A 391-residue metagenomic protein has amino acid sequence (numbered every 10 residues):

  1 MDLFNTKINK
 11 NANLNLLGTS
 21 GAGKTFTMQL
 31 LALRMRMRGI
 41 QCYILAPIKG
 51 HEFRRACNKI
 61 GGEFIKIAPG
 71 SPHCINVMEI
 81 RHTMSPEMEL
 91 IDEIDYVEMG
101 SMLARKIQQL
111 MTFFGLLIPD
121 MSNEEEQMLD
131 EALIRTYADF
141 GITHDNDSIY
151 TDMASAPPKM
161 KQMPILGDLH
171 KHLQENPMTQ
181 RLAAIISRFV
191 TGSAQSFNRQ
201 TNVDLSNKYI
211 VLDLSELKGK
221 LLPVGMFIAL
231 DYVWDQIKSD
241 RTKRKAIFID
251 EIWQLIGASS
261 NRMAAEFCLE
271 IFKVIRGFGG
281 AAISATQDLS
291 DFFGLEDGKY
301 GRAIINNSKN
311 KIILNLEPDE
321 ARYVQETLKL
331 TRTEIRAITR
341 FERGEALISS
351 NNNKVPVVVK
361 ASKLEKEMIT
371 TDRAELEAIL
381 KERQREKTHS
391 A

Functional and structural regions predicted by a protein language model:
M1-P69, A265: Glycine-rich phosphate-binding loop of nucleotide-binding enzymes
N5, G50, R54-E63, I67-S71 (+5 more regions): P-loop NTPase motor domains
T19-S20, F292-A391: C-terminal regions of RecA-like/P-loop NTPase motor modules
C42-I44, E63-I67, A281-A285, K311-N315: Short hydrophobic alpha-helical runs that function as membrane-insertion/retention elements
P69-P72, L316-P318: Short, acidic/turn-prone active-site loops that include or flank metal/cofactor- and phosphate-binding residues
I275-F292: Sensor-1/coupling segment of RecA-like P-loop NTPase cores
